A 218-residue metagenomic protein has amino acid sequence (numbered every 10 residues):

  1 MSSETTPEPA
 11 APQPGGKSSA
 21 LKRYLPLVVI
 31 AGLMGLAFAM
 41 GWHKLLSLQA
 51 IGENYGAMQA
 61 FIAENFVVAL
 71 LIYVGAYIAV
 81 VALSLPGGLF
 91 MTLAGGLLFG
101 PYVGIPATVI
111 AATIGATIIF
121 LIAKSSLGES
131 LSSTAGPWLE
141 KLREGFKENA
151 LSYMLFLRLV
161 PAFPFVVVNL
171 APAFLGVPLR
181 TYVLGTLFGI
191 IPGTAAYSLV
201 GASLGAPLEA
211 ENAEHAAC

Functional and structural regions predicted by a protein language model:
E4, P12-Q13, K17, L21 (+5 more regions): Membrane-interfacial helix-loop-helix
V29-M34, V80, G115, I119 (+3 more regions): Alpha-helical transmembrane segments of multipass membrane proteins
I30, V67-L71, S84: Hydrophobic alpha-helical transmembrane segments of multipass membrane transporters and ion channels, focusing on
A37-K44, S84, G88-M91, G96 (+1 more regions): Juxtamembrane "helix exit" motif at the C-terminal ends of alpha-helical transmembrane segments in multi-pass membrane
G75, A79, P106, I110-I114 (+2 more regions): Hydrophobic residues within alpha-helical transmembrane segments of multi-pass solute transporters/permease subunits
Y77-P106, A162-N169, R180, I190-A196: Transmembrane helix boundary and interhelical junction motifs in multipass membrane proteins
T92, G96, A123, P172-F174 (+2 more regions): Helix-capping/transition residues at the boundaries of transmembrane alpha-helices and the short helical linkers
I190-A210: Juxtamembrane non-transmembrane "cap" segments at the membrane-aqueous interface of multi-pass membrane proteins
